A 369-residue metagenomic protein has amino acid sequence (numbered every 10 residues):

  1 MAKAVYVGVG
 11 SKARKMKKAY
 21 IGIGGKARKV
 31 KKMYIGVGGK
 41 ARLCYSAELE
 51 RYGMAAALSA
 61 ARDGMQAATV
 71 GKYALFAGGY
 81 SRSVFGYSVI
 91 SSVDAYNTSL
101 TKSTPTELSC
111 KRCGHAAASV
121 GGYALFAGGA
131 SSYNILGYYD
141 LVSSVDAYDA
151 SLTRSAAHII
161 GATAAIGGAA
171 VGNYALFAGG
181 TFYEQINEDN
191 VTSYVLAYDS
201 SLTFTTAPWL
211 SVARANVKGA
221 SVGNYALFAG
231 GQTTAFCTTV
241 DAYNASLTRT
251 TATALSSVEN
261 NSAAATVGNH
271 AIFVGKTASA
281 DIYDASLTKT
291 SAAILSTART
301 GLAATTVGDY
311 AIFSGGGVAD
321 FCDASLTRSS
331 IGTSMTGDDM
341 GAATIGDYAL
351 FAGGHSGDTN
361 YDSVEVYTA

Functional and structural regions predicted by a protein language model:
A2-R14, I21-G25, I35-A369: Kelch-like beta-propeller repeat domains
